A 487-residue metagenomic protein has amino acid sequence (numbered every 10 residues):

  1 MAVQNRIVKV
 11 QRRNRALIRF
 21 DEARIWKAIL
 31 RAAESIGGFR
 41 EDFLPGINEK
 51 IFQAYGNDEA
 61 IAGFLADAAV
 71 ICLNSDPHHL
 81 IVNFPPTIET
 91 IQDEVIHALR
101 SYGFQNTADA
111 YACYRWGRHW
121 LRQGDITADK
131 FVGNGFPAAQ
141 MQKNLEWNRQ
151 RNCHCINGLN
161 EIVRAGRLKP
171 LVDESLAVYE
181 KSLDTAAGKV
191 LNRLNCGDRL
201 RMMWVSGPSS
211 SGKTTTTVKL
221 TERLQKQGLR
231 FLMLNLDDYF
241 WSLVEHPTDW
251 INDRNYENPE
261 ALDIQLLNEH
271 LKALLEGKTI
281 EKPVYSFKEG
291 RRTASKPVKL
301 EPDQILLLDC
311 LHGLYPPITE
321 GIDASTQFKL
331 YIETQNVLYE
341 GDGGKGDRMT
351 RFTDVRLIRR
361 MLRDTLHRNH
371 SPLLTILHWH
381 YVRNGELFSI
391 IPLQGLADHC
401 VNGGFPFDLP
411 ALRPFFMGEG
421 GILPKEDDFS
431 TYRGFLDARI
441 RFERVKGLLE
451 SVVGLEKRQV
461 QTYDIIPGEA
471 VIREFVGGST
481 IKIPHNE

Functional and structural regions predicted by a protein language model:
M1-G135: Long, C-terminal-biased catalytic regions of enzyme "large/alpha" subunits
G135-T185: Charged, amphipathic alpha-helical linker segments immediately N-terminal to NTP-binding catalytic cores
L194, E320-E487: Conserved NTP phosphate-binding and transfer environment spanning the P-loop NTPase/kinase superfamily
M203-V205: Hydrophobic anchor at the beta1->P-loop junction of P-loop NTPases
G212: Conserved glycine(s) of the Walker
T215-L220: Hydrophobic positions on the alpha1 helix immediately C-terminal to the Walker A/P-loop
E222-L232: Post-Walker A helix-loop "phosphate-sensing" segment adjacent to the P-loop in P-loop NTPases
L232-L234, W241-G290, I305: Conserved nucleotide-sensing/catalytic segment adjacent to the nucleotide-binding pocket in NTP-handling enzymes
